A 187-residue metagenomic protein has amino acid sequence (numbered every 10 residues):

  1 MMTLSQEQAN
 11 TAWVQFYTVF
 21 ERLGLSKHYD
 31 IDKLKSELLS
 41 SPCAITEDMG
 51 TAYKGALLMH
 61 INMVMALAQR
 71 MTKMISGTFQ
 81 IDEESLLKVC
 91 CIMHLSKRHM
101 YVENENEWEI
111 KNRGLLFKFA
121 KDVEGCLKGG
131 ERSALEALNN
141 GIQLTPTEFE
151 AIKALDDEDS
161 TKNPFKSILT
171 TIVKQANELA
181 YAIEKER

Functional and structural regions predicted by a protein language model:
M1-E47: Non-catalytic interface/linker regions that flank or bridge core catalytic/transmembrane domains
D48-M59, A66-L67, M71-R187: Divalent metal-dependent catalytic cores for phosphoryl transfer on phosphate-bearing substrates
